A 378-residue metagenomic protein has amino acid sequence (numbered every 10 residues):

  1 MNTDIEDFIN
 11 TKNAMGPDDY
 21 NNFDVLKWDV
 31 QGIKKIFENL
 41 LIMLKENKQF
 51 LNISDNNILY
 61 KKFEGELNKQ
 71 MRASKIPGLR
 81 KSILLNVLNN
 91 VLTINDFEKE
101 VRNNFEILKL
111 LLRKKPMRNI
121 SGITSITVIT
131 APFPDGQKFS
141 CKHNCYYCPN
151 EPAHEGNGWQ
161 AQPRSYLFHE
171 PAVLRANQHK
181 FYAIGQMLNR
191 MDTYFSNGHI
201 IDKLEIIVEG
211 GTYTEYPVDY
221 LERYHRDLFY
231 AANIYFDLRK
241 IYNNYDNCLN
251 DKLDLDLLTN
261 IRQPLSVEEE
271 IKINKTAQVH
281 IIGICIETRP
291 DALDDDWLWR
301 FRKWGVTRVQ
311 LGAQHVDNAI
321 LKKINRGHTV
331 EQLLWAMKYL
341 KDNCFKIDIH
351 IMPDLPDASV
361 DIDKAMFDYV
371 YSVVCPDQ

Functional and structural regions predicted by a protein language model:
M1-Q186, R190-L258: Flexible, acidic/Gly-rich N-terminal and inter-domain linker regions that tether and position cofactor-handling modules
F168-Q186, I206, G210-Y230, K240-Q378: Conserved non-cysteine loop/helix-boundary elements of the Radical SAM core domain that shape
